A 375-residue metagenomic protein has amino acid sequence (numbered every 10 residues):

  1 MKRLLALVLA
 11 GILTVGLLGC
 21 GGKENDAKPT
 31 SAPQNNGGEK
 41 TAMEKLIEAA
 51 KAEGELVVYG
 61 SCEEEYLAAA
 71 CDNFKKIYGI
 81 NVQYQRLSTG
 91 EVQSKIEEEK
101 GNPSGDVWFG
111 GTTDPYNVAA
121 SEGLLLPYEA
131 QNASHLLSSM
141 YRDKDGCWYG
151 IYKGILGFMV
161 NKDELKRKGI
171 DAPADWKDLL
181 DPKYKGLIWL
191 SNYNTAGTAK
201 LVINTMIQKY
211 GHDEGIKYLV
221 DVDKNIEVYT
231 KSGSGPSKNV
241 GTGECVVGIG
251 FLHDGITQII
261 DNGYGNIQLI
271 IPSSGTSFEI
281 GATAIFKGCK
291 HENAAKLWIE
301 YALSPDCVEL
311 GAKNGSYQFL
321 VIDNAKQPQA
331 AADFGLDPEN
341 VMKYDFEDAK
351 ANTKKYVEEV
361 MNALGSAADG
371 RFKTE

Functional and structural regions predicted by a protein language model:
M1-E53, G370-E375: Short, low-complexity disordered leader/linker segments with a strong preference for bacterial N-terminal type II
K40-K51, V57-N81, F158, Q258-I259: Short, polar/charged alpha-helical segment
V57-C71, Q83-E99, P103-E244: Extracytoplasmic ligand-binding site segments that recognize negatively charged/polar headgroups
D114-V118, V246-N266: A ligand-binding cleft/hinge motif common to bilobed small-molecule-binding domains
L125-H135, W148-Y149, K177, I260 (+2 more regions): Short beta-strand->loop
G154, Y218-D223, Y229-T230, L252 (+1 more regions): Periplasmic-binding protein-like
T276-Y344: Mature extracytoplasmic/periplasmic domains
L336-E375: Conserved C-terminal helix/tail region of periplasmic/extracytoplasmic solute-binding proteins
